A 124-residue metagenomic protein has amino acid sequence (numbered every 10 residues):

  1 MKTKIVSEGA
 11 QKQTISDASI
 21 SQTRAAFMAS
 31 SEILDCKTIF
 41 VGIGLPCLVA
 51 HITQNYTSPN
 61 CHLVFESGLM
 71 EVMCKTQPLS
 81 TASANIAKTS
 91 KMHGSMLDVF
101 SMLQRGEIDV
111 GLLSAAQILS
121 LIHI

Functional and structural regions predicted by a protein language model:
M1-T3: Phosphate-binding loop/pocket of nucleotide- and phosphate-handling active sites
I5-K91: N-terminal active-site beta-alpha-beta segment that forms phosphate/nucleotide-binding and substrate-recognition loops
L69-L119: Ligand-binding beta-strand-loop-alpha-helix segment within the catalytic cores of soluble metabolic enzymes
H123-I124: Conserved small/polar residues in nucleotide/adenosyl-binding loops
